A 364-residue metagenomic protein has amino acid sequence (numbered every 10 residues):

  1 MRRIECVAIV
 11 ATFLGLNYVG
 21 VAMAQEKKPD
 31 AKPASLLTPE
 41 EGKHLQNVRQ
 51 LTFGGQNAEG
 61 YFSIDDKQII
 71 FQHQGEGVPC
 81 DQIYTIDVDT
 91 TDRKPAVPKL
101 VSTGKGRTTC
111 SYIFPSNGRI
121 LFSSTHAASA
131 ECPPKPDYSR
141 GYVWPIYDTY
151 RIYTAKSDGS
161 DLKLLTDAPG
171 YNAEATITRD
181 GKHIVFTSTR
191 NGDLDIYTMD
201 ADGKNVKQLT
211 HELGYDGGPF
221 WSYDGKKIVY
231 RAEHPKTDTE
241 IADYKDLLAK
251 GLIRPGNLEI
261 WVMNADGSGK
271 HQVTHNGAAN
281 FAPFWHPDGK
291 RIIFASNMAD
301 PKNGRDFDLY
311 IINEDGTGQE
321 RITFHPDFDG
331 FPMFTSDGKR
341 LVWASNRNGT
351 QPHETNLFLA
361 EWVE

Functional and structural regions predicted by a protein language model:
E26-Q46, Y150: Blade/loop signatures of beta-propeller domains
E41-Q68: Mature N-terminal segment immediately following signal peptide/propeptide cleavage in secreted/periplasmic
N47-Q50, P95-K99, Y142, S160-K163 (+3 more regions): Predominantly a core beta-strand signature of beta-propeller blades across repeat-based propeller domains
F53-Q56, H73-I83, S102-T108, S123-I152 (+9 more regions): A flexible loop/linker signature enriched in serine peptidases of the S9 family
I64-D65, P115-S116, R179-D180, Y223-D224 (+2 more regions): Residue-level detector of Asp-centered blade-edge/turn motifs that repeat once per structural unit in beta-propeller
I69-I70, I120, I184, I228 (+2 more regions): Hydrophobic beta-strand positions that form the internal "hydrophobic ladder" of WD40/Gbeta-like beta-propeller blades
V88-T91, K156-S160, D200-K204, N264-S268 (+2 more regions): Short loop/turn segments that connect beta-strands within beta-propeller blades
